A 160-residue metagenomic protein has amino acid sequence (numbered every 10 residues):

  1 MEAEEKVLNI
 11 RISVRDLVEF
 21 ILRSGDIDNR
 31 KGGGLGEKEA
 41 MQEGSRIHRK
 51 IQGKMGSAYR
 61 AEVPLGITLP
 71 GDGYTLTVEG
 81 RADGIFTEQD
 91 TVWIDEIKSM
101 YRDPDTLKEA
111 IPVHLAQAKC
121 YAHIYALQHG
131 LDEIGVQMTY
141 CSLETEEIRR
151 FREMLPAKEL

Functional and structural regions predicted by a protein language model:
M1-D90, A116: Metal-dependent nuclease catalytic cores that hydrolyze phosphodiester bonds in DNA/RNA, characterized by
I67-L160: Mg2+/Mn2+-dependent nuclease catalytic core
